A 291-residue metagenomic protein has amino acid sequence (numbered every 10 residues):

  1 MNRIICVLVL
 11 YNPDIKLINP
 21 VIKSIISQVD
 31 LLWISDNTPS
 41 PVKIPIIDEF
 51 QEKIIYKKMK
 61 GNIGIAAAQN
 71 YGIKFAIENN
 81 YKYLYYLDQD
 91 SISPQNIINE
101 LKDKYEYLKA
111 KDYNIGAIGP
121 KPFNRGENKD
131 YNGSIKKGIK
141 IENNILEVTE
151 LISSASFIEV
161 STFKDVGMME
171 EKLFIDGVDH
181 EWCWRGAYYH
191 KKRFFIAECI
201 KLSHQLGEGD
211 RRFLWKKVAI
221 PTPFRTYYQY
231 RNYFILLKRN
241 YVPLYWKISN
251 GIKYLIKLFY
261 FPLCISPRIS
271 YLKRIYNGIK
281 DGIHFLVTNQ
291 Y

Functional and structural regions predicted by a protein language model:
L8-S27: Short, well-formed alpha-helical segments that are part of the catalytic scaffolds of diverse glycosyltransferases
D36-P45, G61, S91-I92: A conserved acidic beta->alpha catalytic loop
M59-E78: Glycine-rich, basic loop-to-helix element that forms the pyrophosphate-binding segment of sugar-nucleotide handling
Y81-I92: Short beta-strand-to-loop acidic/aromatic patch adjacent to the donor-nucleotide binding site
N96-D130: Conserved donor NDP-sugar-binding/catalytic core segment of glycosyltransferases
K140-I158, V218: A recurrent flexible, glycine/aromatic-enriched loop bordering the glycosyltransferase active site that acts as
T162, V166-G167, K172-I200: A short, conserved alpha-helix in the catalytic core of glycosyltransferases
K238-Y291: Non-catalytic, C-terminal membrane-associated alpha-helical segments of glycosyltransferases
